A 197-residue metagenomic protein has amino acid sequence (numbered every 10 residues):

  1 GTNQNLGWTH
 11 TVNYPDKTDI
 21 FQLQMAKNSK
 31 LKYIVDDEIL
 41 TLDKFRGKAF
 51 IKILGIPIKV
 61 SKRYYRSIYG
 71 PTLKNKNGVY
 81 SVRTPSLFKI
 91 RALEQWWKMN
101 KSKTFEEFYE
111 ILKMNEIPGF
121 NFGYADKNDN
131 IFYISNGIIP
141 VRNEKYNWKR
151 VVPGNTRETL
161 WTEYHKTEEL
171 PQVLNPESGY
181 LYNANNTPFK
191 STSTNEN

Functional and structural regions predicted by a protein language model:
G1-N197: Mature extracytoplasmic enzyme cores
